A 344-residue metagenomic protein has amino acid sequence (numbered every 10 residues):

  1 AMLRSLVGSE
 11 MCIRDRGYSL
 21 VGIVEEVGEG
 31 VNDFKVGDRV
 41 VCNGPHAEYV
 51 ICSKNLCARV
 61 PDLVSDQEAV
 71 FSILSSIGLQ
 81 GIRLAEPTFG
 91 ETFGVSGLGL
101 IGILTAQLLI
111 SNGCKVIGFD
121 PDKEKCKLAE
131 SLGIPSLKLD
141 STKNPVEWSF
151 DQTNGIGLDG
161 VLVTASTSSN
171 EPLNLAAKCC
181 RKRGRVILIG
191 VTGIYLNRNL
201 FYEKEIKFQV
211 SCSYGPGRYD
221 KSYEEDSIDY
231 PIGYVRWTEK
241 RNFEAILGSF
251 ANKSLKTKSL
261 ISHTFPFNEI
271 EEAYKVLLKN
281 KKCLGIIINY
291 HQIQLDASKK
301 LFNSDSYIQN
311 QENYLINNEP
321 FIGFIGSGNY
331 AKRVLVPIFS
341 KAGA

Functional and structural regions predicted by a protein language model:
A1-G8, I13: Single conserved hydrophobic/aromatic residue that forms the stacking wall/gate of nucleotide- or nucleobase-binding
S19-N43: A glycine-/small-residue-rich N-terminal strand-loop-strand element that serves as the cofactor-binding glycine loop
K35, L63-V64, E86-T92, I156 (+1 more regions): Short helix-loop-beta connector
R39, S65-T142, P337: Mid-domain Rossmann-like dinucleotide-binding core that forms the NAD(H)/NADP(H) cofactor-binding site
P87, K127, L132-S211: Glycine-rich cofactor phosphate-binding loops and adjacent beta1-alpha1 units of small-molecule cofactor enzyme domains
D120-P121, C212, G343: Conserved acidic E/D residue at the C-terminus of a beta-strand in Rossmann-like folds
K127-L132, T142-P145, D296-A344: N-terminal glycine-/serine-/threonine-rich beta1-alpha1-beta2 phosphate-ribose binding loop of Rossmann-like
D151, G155, G160, I187-V191 (+5 more regions): C-terminal capping/lid region of NAD(P)-dependent oxidoreductase domains
